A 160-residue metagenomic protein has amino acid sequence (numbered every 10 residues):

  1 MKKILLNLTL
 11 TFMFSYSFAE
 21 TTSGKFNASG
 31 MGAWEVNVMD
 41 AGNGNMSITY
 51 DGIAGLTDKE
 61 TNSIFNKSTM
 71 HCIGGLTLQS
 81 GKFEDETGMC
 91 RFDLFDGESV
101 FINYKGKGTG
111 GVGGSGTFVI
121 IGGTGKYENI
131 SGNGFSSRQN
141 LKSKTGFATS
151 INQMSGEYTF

Functional and structural regions predicted by a protein language model:
I4-M13: Sec-dependent N-terminal signal peptides
M13-E20: Sec/Tat signal peptide C-region and signal peptidase I cleavage site
E20-F160: Beta-strand-enriched cores of mature, soluble protein domains
